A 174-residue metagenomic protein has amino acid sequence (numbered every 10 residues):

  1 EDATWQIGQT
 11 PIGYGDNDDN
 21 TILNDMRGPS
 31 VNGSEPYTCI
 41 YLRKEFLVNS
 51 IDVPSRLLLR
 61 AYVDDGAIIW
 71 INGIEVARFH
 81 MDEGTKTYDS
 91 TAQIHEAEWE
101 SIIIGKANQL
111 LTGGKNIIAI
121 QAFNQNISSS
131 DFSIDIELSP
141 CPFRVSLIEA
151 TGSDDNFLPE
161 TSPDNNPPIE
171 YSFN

Functional and structural regions predicted by a protein language model:
E1-D2, P11-G13, S50-D52, I74-E75 (+3 more regions): Acidic glycine-/aspartate-rich tracts in secreted/extracellular proteins
D2-R43: Surface-exposed, low-complexity/disordered Ser/Thr/Gly/Pro/Asn-rich loops and linkers
W5, T38, F46, D52-I71 (+1 more regions): Aromatic-lined ligand-binding clefts that engage carbohydrates, nucleic acids, or primary amines
N24-S34, R43-V48, D89-Q93, G105-L110: Beta-strand-rich interaction surfaces with strong enrichment in secreted/lumenal proteins
Y62-A67, I74-E75, I136-F143: Short edge-strand/loop segments of extracellular domains
N72-I94: Surface-exposed loop and adjacent secondary-structure segments within mature catalytic domains
D82, T91-P168: An acidic-aromatic loop/edge-strand motif
P168-I169, N174: Proline-centered linker/hinge motifs at extracellular inter-domain junctions
